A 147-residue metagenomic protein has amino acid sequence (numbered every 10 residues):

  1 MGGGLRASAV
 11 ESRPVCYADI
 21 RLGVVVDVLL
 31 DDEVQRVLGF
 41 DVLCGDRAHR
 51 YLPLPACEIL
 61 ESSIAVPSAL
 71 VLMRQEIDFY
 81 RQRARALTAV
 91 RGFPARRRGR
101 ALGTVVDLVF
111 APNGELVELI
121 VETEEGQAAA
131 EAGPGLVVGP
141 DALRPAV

Functional and structural regions predicted by a protein language model:
M1-V147: Peripheral interaction segments used for macromolecular assembly
